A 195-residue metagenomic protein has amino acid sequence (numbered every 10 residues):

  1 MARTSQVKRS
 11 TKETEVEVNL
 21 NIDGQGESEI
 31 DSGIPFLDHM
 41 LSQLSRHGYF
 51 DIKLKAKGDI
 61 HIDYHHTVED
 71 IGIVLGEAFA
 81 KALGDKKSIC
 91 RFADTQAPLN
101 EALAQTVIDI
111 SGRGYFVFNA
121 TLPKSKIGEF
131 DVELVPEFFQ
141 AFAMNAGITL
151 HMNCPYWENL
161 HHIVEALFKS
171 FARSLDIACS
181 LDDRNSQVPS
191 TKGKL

Functional and structural regions predicted by a protein language model:
A2-L195: N-terminal intrinsically disordered, cationic/polar leader segments that include organellar targeting peptides
